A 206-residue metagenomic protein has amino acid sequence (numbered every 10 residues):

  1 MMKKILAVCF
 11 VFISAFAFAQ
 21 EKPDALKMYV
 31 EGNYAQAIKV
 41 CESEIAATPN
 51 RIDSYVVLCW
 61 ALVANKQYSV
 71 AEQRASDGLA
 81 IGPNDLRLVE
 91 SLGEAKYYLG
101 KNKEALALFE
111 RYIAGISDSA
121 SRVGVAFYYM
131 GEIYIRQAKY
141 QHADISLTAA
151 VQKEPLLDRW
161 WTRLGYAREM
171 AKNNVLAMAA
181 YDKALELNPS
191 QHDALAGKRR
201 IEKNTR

Functional and structural regions predicted by a protein language model:
A17-V56, R206: N-terminal leader/linker segments that initiate helical-solenoid repeat arrays
V30-E31, A64-N65, Y98-L99, E132 (+3 more regions): Register position in tetratricopeptide repeats
I52-D53, L86-R87, A120-G124, D158-R159 (+1 more regions): Helix-start (N-cap) detector for alpha-helical repeat units in TPR-like alpha-solenoids, especially tetratricopeptide
V57-W60, S91, V125, Y129 (+2 more regions): Canonical tetratricopeptide repeat
